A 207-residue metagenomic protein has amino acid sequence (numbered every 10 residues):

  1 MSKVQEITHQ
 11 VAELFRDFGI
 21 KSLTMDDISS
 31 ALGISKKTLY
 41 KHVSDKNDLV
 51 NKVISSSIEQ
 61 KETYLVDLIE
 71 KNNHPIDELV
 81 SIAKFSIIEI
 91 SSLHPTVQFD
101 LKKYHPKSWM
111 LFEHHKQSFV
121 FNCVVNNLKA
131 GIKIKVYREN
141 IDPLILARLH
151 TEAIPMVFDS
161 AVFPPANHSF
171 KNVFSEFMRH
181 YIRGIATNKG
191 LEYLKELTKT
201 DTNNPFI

Functional and structural regions predicted by a protein language model:
S2-A31: Short, amphipathic alpha-helix enriched in basic
L32-V43: Short hydrophobic/aromatic patch on the recognition helix
D45-N51, Q60: Short amphipathic alpha-helical segment with a characteristic S/N-K-E followed by hydrophobic residues
K52, V66-S92, T96, A147: Hydrophobic alpha-helical connector segments
D77, H115, K133-L149, N167-E176: All-alpha amphipathic helical-bundle segments outside canonical DNA-binding/catalytic cores that form hydrophobic
S91-N126, A130-I145: Short secondary-structure transition hinges
N126, A130, I134, N167-I207: C-terminal peripheral helix-coil segments that are non-catalytic and often amphipathic
